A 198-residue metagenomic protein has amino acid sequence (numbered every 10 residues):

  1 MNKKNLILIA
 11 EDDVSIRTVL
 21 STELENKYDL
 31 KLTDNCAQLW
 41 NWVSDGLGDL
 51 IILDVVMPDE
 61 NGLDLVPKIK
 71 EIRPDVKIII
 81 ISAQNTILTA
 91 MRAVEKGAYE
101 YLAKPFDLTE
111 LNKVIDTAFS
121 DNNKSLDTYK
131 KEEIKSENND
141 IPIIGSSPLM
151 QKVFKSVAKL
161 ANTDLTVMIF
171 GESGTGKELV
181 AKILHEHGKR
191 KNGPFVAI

Functional and structural regions predicted by a protein language model:
N2, D13-K31, Q38: Two-component/phosphorelay signaling modules centered on CheY-like receiver
R17, P58, S82, T86: The feature encodes the CheY-like receiver
L32-L50: Acidic, metal-coordinating helix/loop segments flanking the phosphotransfer/catalytic sites of two-component signaling
N35, N61-D64: Acidic catalytic/metal-coordinating carboxylates
L47-I52, M57, I79: Active-site beta3 strand of CheY-like receiver
T109-E172: Flexible nucleotide-interacting loop at or near the entrance of a catalytic core
S156-I198: Conserved post-Walker A coupling segment in P-loop NTPases
